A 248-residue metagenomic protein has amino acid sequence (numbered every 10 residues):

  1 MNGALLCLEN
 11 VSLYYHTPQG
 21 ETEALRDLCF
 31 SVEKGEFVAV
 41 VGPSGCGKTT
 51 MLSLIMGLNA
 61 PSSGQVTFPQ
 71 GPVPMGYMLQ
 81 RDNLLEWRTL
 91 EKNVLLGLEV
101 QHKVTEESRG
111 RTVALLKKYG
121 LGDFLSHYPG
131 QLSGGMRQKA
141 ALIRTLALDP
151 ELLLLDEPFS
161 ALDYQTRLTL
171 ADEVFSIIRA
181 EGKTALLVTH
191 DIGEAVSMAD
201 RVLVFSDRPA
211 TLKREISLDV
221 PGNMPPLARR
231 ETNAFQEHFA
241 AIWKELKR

Functional and structural regions predicted by a protein language model:
V41-P43: The feature captures the beta-strand-to-loop junction immediately N-terminal to the Walker
M56: Helix-to-loop junction immediately C-terminal to a conserved catalytic motif
E91-E99, R109, S217: Short helical segment in ABC ATPase nucleotide-binding domains corresponding to the A-loop/adjacent helical element
Y128-L132, M136: Conserved ABC ATPase signature
L142: Hydrophobic anchor residue at the start of the ABC signature
A147-E151: A short, proline-enriched helix->beta-strand linker immediately N-terminal to the Walker B motif in ABC-type P-loop
L153-D156: Catalytic Walker B motif of ABC-type/P-loop ATPase nucleotide-binding domains
